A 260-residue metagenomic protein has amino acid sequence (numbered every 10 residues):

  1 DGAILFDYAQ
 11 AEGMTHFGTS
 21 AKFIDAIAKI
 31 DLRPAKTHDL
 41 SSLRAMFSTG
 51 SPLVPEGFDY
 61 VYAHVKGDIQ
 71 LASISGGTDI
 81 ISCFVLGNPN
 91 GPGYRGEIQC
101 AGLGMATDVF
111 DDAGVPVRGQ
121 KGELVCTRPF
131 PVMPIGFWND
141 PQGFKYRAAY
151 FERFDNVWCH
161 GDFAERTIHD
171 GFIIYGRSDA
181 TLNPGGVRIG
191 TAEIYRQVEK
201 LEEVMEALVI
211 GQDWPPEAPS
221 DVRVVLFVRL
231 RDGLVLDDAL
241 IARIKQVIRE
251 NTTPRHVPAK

Functional and structural regions predicted by a protein language model:
D1, K22, T253-K260: Short, intrinsically disordered, charge-balanced linker/junction segments flanking boundaries in proteins
F6, A11-T19, A28-G93, A106 (+1 more regions): Gly/Ser/Thr-rich phosphate-binding loop
Q10, F17, F130, I135 (+3 more regions): AMP-binding/adenylate-forming catalytic core of the ANL superfamily
F17-S20, S48-T49, I74, C83-G87 (+6 more regions): Generic beta-strand/beta-sheet core signal
G91-E97, A148-E152: Short, P/G- and charge-enriched loop/turn segments at secondary-structure junctions
I98-G104, W158: Short coil-to-beta-strand transition motifs
G102, V115-F154, I189-G190: Conserved ATP/PPi-binding loop(s) of AMP-dependent carboxylate-activating enzymes
D108-V109, E165: Hydrophobic beta-strand positions
